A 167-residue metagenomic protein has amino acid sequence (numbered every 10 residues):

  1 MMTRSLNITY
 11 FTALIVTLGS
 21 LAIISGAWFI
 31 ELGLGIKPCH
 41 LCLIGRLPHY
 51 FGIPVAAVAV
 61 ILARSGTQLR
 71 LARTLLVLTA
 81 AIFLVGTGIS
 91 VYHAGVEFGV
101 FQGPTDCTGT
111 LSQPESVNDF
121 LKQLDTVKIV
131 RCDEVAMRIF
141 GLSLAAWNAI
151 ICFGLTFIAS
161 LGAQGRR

Functional and structural regions predicted by a protein language model:
L6-T17, G66-T87, F157: Interfacial segments of alpha-helical transmembrane regions
A22-E31, L84-V100: C-terminal TM-helix exit segments that contain a strictly Trp-centered aromatic cap at the helix terminus
F29-L41, C132: Membrane-interface interhelical loops and short amphipathic "cap" helices that link adjacent transmembrane segments
I36-L47, T105-T108: Non-cytosolic membrane-interface motifs at loop->transmembrane helix junctions
L41-F51, L121, F140-F153: Membrane-interface loop-to-helix entry segments
V58-G66, S160-R167: Structural signal for the C-terminal ends of transmembrane alpha-helices and the immediately following loop
F98-S143: Extracytosolic (periplasmic/ER-lumenal) interhelical loops and adjacent juxtamembrane/interface segments of multi-pass
T126-R167: A hydrophobic membrane-anchoring alpha-helix module
